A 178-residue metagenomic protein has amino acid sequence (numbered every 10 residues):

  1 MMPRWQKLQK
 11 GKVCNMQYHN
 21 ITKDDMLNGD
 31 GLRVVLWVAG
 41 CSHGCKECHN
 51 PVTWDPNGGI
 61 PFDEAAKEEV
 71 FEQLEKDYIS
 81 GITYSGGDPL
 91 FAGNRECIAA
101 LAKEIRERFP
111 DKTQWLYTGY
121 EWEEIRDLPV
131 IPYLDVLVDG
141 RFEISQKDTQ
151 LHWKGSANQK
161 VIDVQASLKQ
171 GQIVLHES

Functional and structural regions predicted by a protein language model:
P3-W37, K46, N50-P56, I173-V174 (+1 more regions): N-terminal [4Fe-4S]-dependent radical SAM core
C14-Y18, L32, N50-W115, Y120-D127: Conserved Radical SAM active-site core
N15, D111, Y133-L134, N158: A generic structural signal for alpha->beta connector loops
L27, E123, Q146, Q170: Flexible, glycine-rich phosphate/dinucleotide-binding loops and adjacent beta-alpha linkers at cofactor/substrate
H43: Glycine-centered loop/turn positions within well-structured domains that cap or flank conserved ligand/cofactor-binding
E68, E75, R126-Q146: Structural recognition of alpha->loop->beta junctions
G93-I98, K103-R106, K147-S178: P-loop/Walker A phosphate-binding loop and immediately adjacent motor/lid segment at beta-alpha junctions
